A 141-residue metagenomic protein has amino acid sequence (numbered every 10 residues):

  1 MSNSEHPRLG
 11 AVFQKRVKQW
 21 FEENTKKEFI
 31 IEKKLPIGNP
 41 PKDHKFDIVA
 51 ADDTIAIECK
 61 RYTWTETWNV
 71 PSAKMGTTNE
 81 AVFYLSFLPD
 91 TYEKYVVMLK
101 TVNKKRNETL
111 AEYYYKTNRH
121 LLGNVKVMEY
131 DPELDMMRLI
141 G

Functional and structural regions predicted by a protein language model:
M1-P36: Acidic-basic catalytic patches of nuclease active cores, encompassing PD-(D/E)XK and other metal-cofactor nuclease
V12, D43, G76-E80: Short, well-structured alpha-helical interface segments that form or flank functional binding sites
K18-T25, F29, P41-D43, N69-V70 (+2 more regions): Catalytic phosphate/metal-binding cores of nucleic-acid and nucleotide-processing enzymes, i.e., regions that mediate
I37-P41, N103-K105: Acidic-and-aromatic substrate-binding clefts and catalytic sites of carbohydrate-active enzymes
P41, V49-A51, L88-T91: Flexible, charged surface loops at secondary-structure boundaries
F46-R61: Active-site beta-strand-loop-beta-strand hairpin of nuclease catalytic cores that positions key catalytic residues
C59-Y115: Catalytic cores of nucleic-acid endonucleases
Y95-G141: Domain-level recognition of nuclease-like catalytic cores that cleave nucleotide substrates
